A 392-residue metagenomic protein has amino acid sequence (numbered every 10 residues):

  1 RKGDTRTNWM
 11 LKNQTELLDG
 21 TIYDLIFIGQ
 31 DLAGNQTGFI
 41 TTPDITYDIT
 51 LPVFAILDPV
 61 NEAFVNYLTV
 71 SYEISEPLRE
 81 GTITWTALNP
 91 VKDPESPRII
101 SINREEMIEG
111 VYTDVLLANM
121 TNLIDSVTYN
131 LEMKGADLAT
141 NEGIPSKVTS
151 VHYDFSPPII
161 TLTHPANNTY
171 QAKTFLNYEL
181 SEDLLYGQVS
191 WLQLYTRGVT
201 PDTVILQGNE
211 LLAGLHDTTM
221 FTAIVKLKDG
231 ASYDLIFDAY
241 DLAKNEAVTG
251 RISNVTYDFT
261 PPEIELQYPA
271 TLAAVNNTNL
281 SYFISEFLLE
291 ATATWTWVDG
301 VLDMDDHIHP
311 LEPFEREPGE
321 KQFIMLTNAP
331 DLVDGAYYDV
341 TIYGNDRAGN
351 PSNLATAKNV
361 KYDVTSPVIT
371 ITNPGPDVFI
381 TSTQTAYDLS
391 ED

Functional and structural regions predicted by a protein language model:
R1, P94-E109, V199-A213, M304-P318: Solvent-exposed serine/threonine-rich low-complexity stretches and specific carbohydrate-binding patches
K2-T21, L32, E106-S126, L138-A139 (+4 more regions): Signal that preferentially marks extracellular ectodomain short beta-strand elements of beta-sandwich modules
F27-G29, M133-G135, F237-A239, I342-G344: Conserved structural position at the C-terminal beta-strand of extracellular beta-sandwich adhesion modules
D31, T41-P52, D137, K147-T161 (+4 more regions): Flexible, low-complexity linkers/stalks enriched in Thr/Pro that connect modular domains
Q36-G38, E142-I144, E246-V248, P351-N353: A structural signal for beta-strand boundary/capping segments at domain termini and interdomain linkers
I56-V60, L162-A166, L266-A270, I371-G375: Surface-exposed, proline-enriched loop/turn segments that connect beta strands in immunoglobulin-like
N61-N66, N167-A172, A270-N276, P376-T381: Short, solvent-exposed loop/linker segments at the N-terminal edge of repeated beta-sheet extracellular domains
I74-S96, L180-P201, I284-D305, L389-D392: Solvent-exposed loop/turn segments flanking beta-strands in beta-repeat/beta-sandwich domains
